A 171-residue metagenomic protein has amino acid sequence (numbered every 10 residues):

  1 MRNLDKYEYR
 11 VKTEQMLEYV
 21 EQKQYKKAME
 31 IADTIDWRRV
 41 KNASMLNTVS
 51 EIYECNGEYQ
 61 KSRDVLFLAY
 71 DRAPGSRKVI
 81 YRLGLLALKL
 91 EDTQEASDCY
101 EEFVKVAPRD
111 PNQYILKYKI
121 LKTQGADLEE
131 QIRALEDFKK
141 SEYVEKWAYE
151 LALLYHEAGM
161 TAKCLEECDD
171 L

Functional and structural regions predicted by a protein language model:
N3, T34-W37, F67-D71, E101-K105 (+2 more regions): Conserved structural position within tetratricopeptide repeats
K6, V40, P74, P108 (+1 more regions): Short coil turns that delineate tetratricopeptide repeat
E14, T48, R82, L116-K119 (+1 more regions): Canonical tetratricopeptide repeat
E21-Q22, C55, K89-L90, T123-Q124 (+1 more regions): Register position in tetratricopeptide repeats
Y25, Y59, T93, D127-L128 (+1 more regions): TPR-repeat structural position
